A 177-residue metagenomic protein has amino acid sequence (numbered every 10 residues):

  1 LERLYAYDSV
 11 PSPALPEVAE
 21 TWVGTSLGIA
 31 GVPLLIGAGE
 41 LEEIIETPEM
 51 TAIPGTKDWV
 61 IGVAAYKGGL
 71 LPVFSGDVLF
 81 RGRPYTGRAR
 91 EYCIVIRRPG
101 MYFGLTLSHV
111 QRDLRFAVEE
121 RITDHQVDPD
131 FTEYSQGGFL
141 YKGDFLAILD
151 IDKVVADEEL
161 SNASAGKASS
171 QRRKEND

Functional and structural regions predicted by a protein language model:
L1-D177: An acidic, low-aromatic, low-complexity terminal/linker signal
